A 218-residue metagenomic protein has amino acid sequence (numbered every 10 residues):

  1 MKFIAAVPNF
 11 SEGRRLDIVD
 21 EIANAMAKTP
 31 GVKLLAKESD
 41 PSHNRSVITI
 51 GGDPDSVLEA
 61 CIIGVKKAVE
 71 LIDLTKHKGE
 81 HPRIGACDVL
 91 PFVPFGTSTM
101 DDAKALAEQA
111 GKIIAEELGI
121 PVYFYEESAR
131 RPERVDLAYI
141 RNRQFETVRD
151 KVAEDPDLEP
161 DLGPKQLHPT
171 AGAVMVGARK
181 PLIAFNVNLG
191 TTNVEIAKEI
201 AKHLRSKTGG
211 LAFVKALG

Functional and structural regions predicted by a protein language model:
K2-R14, V19, P30-R45, K78-V93 (+1 more regions): A structural signal for small-residue-enriched, beta-sheet-centric alpha/beta enzyme cores and oligomeric scaffold folds
R14-I18, D55-A60, S98-A105, T192-E199: Short, conserved charged micro-motifs
I22, A60-K67, K104-G111, E199-H203: Short amphipathic alpha-helices in soluble, non-transmembrane regions that often serve as interface/regulatory elements
I22-T29, K33, K37-E38, G52-R83: Active-site cofactor/substrate anionic-group-binding motifs, chiefly glycine- and Lys/Arg-rich phosphate-binding loops
I48: Extracellular glycan-interaction surfaces
K66, I72-K76, G111-P121: Acidic/histidine-enriched active-site and ligand-binding environments that engage anionic O-linkages
D101-Q109, I113, E117, K180: Residues forming well-ordered secondary-structure scaffolds
